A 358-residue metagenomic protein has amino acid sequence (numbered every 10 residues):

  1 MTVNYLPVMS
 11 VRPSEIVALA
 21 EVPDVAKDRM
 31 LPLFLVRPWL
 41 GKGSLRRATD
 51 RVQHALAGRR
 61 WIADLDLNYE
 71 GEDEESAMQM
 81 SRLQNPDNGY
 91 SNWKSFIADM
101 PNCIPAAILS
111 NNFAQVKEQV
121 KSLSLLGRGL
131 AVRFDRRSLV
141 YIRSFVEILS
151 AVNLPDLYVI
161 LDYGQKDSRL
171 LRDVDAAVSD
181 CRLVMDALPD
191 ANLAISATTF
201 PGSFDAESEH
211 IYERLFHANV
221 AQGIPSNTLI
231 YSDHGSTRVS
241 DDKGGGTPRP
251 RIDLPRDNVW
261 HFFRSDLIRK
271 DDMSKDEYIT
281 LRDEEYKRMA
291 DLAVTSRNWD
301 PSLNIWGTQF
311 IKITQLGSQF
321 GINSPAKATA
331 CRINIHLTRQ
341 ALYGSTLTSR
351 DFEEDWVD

Functional and structural regions predicted by a protein language model:
M1-I104, L109-N111, F204-D358: Alpha/beta catalytic barrel-like cores
G89-R251: Eukaryote-skewed repeat-based solenoidal scaffolds used as protein-protein interaction platforms, primarily
